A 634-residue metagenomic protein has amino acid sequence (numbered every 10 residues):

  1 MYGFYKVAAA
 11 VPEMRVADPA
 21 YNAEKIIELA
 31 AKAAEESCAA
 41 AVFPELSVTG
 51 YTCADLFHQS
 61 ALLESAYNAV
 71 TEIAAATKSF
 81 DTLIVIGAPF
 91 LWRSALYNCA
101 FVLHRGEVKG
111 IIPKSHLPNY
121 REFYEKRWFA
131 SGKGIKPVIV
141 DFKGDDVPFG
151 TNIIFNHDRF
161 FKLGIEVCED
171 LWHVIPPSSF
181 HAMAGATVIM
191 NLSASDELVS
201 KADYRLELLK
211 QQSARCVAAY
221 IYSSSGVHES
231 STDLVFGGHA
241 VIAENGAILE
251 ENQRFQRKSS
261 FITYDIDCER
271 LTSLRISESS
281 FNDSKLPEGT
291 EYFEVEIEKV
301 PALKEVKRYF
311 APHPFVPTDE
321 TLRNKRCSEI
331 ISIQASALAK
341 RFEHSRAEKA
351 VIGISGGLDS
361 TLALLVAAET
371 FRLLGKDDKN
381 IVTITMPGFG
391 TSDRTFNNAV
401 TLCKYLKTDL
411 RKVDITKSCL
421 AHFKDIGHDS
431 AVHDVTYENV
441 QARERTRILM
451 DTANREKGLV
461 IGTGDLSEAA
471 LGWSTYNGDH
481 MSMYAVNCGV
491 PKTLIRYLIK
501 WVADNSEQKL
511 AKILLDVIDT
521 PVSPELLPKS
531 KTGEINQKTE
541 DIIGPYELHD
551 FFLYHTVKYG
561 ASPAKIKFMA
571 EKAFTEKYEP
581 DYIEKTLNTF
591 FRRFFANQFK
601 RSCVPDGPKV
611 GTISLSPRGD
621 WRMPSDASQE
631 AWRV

Functional and structural regions predicted by a protein language model:
M1-G353, E369-D378, L410: Enzyme catalytic cores with a strong preference for nitrogen-chemistry domains
Y5, N22, R159, C216-A218 (+4 more regions): ATP/NTP-dependent adenylation/nucleotidyl-transfer catalytic domains that generate, transfer, or process NMP-activated
